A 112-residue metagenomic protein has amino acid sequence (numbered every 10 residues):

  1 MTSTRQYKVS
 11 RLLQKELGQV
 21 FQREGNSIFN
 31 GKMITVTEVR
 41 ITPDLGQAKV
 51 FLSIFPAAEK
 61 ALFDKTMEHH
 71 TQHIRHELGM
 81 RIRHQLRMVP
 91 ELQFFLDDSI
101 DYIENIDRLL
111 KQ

Functional and structural regions predicted by a protein language model:
M1-Q47, F51-Q112: Charge-rich, low-complexity N-terminal segments
